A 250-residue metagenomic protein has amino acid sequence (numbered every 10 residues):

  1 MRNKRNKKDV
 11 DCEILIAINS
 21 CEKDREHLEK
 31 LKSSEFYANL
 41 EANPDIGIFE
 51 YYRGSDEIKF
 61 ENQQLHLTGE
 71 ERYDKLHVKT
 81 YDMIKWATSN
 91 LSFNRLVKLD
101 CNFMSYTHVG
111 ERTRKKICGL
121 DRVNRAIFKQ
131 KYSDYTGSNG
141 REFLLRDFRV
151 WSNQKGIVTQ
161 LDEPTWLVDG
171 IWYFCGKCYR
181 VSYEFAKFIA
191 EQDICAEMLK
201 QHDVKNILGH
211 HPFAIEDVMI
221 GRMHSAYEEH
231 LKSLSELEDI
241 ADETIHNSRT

Functional and structural regions predicted by a protein language model:
M1-R95, S105-H108, T113-R114, G119: N-terminal anchoring/stem segment of glycosyltransferases
K4, I46, F148, Q154 (+4 more regions): Short linear motifs in intrinsically disordered/low-complexity regions
K4-K7, A17, Q160, E191 (+3 more regions): Intrinsically disordered, low-complexity peptide-like regions
I48, Q64-L67, Y135, L231-E236: Conserved beta-strand scaffold positions in the cores of enzyme catalytic domains, especially in NTP/NDP-utilizing
S55-N62, T107-H108, L144-S152, E243-R249: Short, solvent-exposed polar/charged micro-motifs at secondary-structure junctions
E70-H77, R95-L99, F103-R222, A226 (+1 more regions): Conserved catalytic core of nucleotide-sugar-dependent glycosyltransferases
Y227-T250: PAPS-dependent sulfotransferase catalytic core
